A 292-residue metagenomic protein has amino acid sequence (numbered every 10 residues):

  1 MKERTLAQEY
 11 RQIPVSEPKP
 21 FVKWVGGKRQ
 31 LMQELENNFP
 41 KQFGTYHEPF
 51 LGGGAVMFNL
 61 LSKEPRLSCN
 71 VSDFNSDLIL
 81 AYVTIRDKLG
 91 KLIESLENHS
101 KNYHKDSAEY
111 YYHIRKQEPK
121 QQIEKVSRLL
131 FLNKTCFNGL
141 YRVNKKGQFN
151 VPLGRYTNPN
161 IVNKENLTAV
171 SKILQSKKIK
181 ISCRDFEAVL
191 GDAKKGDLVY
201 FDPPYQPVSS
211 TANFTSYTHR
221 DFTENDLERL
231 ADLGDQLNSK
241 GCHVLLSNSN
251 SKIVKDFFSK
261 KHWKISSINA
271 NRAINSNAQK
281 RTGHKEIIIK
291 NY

Functional and structural regions predicted by a protein language model:
M1-A7, R220-Y292: Long, positively charged, glycine-interspersed low-complexity recognition regions
K2-M32, N37, K41, R86-Y200 (+4 more regions): SAM-dependent nucleic-acid methyltransferase catalytic core
N38-K101: Conserved S-adenosyl-L-methionine
P49-F50, S72, S182-R184, F201 (+1 more regions): Short His-Asn-centered micro-motif
L51, S76, A188, Y205 (+1 more regions): Short, glycine/acidic-enriched loop or turn micro-motifs at the edges of active sites
G52, Y82, L130, V244 (+1 more regions): A residue-level signal for conserved active-site and pocket-lining positions in enzyme catalytic cores
A55-N59, L78-L80, N138-Y141, P207-S210 (+1 more regions): Short catalytic/ligand-binding loop motif for oxyanion handling, primarily in non-cytosolic enzymes, centered on
